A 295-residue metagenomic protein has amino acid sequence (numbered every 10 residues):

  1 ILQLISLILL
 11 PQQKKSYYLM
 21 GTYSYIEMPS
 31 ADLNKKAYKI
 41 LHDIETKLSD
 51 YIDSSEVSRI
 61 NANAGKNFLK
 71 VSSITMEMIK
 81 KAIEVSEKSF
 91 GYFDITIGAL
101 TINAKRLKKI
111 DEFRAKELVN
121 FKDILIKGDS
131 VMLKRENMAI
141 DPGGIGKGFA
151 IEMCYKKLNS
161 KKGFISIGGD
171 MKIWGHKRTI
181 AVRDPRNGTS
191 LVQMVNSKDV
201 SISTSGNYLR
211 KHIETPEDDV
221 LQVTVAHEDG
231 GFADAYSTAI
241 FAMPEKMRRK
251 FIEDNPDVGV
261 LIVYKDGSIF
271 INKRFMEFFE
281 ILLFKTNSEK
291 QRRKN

Functional and structural regions predicted by a protein language model:
I1-S6: Bacterial N-terminal signal peptides
L7-N295: Mature catalytic core of soluble alpha/beta enzymes
